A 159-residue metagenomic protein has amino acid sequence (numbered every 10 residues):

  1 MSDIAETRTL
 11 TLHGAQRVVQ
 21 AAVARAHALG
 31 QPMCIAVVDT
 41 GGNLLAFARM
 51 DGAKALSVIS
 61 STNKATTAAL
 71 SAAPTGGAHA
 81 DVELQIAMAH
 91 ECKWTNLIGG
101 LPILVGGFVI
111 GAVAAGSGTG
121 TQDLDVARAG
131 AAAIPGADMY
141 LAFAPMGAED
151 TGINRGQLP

Functional and structural regions predicted by a protein language model:
M1-P159: Flexible, solvent-exposed loop/hinge segments and secondary-structure transition points
